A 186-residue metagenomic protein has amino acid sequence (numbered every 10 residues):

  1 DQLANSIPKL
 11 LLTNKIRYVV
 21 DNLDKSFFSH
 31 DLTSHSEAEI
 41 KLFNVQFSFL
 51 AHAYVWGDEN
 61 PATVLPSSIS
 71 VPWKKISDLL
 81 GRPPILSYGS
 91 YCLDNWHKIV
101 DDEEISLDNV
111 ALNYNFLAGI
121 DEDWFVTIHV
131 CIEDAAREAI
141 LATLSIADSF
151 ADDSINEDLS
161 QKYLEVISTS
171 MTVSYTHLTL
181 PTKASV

Functional and structural regions predicted by a protein language model:
D1-D24: Intrinsically disordered, low-complexity acidic/proline-rich regions of large eukaryotic scaffold proteins
K15-Y18, E39-V45, D134-E138: Helix-boundary capping/turn motifs
D24-V110: Long, charged all-alpha helical bundle/coiled-coil segments in cytosolic proteins
L32-H35, E39, I120-C131, I155 (+1 more regions): Non-transmembrane, amphipathic alpha-helical segments
D108-V126, A142-I155, K162: Short, charged/polar, low-complexity loop and linker segments that flank or interrupt alpha-helical bundles
T127, C131-D134, E138-L141, S145 (+2 more regions): Charged, amphipathic alpha-helical oligomerization/scaffolding segments
T176-T182: Conserved small/polar residues in nucleotide/adenosyl-binding loops
